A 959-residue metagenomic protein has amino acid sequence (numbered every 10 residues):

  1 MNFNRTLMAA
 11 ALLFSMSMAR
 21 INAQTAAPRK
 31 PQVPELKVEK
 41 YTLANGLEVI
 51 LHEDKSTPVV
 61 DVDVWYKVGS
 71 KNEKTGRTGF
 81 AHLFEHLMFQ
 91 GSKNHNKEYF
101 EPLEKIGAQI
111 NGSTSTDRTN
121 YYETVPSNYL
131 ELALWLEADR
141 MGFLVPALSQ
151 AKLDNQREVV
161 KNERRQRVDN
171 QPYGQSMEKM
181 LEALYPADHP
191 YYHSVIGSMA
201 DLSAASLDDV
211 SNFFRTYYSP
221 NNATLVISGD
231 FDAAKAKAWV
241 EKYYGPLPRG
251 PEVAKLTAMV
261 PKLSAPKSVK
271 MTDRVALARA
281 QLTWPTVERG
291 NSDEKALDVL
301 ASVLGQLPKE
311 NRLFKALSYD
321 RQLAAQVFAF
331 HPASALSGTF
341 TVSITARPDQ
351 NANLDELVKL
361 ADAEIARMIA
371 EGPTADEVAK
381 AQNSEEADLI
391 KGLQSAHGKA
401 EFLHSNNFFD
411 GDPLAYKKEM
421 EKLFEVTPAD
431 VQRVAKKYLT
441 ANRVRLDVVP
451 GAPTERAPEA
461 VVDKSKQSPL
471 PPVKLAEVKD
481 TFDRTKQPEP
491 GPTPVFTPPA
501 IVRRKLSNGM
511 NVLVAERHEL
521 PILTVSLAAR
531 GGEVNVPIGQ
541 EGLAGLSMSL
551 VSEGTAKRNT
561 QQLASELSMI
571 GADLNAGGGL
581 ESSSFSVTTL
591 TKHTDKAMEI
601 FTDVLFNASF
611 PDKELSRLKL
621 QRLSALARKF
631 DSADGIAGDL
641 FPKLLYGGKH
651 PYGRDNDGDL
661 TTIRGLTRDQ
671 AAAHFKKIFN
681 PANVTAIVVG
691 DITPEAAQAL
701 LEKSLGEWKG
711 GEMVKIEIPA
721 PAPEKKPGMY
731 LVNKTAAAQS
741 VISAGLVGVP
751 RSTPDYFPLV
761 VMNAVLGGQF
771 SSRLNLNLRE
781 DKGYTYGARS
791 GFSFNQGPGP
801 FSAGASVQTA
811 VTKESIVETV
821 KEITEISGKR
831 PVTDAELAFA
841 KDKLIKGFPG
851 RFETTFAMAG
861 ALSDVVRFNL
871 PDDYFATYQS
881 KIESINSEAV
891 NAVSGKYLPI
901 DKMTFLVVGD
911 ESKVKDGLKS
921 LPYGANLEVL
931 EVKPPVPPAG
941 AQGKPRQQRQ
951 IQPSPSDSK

Functional and structural regions predicted by a protein language model:
M1-M8, A19: Bacterial N-terminal signal peptides that target proteins for export
F14, M18-E48, D232-T272, T283 (+7 more regions): Proteolytic maturation boundary segments
H52, T57-T75, G79-L83, K97-F143 (+22 more regions): M16 family metallopeptidases and their MPP-like homologs
D139-L148, Y243-P251, A361-G372, D603-F610 (+3 more regions): A common structural junction motif
F214, N575, F675: Conserved, carboxylate-rich catalytic/transport cores that coordinate ions
